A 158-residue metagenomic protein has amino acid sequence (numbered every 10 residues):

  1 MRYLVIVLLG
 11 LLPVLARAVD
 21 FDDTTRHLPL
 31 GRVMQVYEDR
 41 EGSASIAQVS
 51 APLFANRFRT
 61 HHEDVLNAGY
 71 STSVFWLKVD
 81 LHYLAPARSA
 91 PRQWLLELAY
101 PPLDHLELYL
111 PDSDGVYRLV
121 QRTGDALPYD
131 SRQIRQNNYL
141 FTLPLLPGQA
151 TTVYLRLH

Functional and structural regions predicted by a protein language model:
M1-L4: Positively charged n-region of N-terminal signal peptides that target proteins for export
I6-L9: Small-residue packing motifs within transmembrane alpha-helices
L11-L15: N-terminal signal peptide c-region/cleavage motif recognized by signal peptidases
A18-H158: Soluble non-transmembrane domains of integral membrane proteins
